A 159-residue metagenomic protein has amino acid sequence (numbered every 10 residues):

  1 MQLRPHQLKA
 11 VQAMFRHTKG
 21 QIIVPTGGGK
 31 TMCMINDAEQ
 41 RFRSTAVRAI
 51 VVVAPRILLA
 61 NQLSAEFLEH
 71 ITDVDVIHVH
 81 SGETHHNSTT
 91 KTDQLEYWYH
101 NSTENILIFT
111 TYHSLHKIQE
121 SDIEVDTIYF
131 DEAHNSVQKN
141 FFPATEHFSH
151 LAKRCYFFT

Functional and structural regions predicted by a protein language model:
M1-P25: Conserved pre-motif I regulatory segment
R16-I22, V47-A49, N105-I106: Pre-Walker A (Motif I) flank of P-loop NTPase domains
H17-E39: Walker A/P-loop
T31-N36, A46-E69, S114: Conserved Walker A/P-loop ATP-binding site and its immediately adjacent core in helicase/helicase-like ATPase domains
A49-V51, I77, I128: Conserved beta-strand elements of the Class I
L58-K91: Conserved helix-turn-beta segment of the N-terminal RecA-like "Helicase ATP-binding" lobe in SF1/SF2 helicases
H100-I118: Conserved two-lobed SF2 helicase motor
Y112-S114, E120-F158: SF2 helicase catalytic motif II
